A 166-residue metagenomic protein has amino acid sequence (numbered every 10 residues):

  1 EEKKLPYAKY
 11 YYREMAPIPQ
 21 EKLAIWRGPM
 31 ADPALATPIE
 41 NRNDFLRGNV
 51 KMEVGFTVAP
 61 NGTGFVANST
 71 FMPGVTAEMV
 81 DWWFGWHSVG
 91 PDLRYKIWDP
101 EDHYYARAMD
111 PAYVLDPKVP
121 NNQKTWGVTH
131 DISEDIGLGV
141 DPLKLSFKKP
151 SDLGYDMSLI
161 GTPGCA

Functional and structural regions predicted by a protein language model:
E1-E14: Intrinsically disordered, low-structural-confidence terminal and linker regions
A24-V119: Hydrophobic ligand-binding cavity/cleft-lining segments
P100-A166: Glycine-rich portal/gate segments that line the openings of hydrophobic small-molecule binding cavities
